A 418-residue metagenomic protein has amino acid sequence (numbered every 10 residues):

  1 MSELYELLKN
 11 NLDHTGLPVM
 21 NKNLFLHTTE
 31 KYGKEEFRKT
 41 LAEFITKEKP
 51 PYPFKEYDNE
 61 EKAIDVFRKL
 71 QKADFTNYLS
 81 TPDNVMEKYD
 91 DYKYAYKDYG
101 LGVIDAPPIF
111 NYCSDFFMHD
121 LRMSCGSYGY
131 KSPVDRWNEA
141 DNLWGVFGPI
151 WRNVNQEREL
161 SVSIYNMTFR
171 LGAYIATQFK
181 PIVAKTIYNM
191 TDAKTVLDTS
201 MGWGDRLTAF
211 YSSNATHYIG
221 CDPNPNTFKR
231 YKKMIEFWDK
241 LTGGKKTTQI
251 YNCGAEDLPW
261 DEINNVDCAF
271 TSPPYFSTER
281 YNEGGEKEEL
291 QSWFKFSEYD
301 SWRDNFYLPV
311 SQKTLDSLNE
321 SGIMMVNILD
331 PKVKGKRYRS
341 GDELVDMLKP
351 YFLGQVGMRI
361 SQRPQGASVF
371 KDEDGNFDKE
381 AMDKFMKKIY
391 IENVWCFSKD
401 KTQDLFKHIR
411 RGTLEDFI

Functional and structural regions predicted by a protein language model:
M1-A176, K336-G341, G412-F417: N-terminal accessory regions of S-adenosyl-L-methionine
A184-M190, T195-F210, G220-P223, C253-E256 (+3 more regions): Conserved proline-anchored active-site loop of SAM-dependent methyltransferases that bridges a beta-strand
R206, N226-R230, R303: Conserved short alpha-helix immediately C-terminal to the canonical SAM/SAH-binding motif I of Rossmann-like
C221, N226-F237: Short alpha-helix adjacent to the SAM-binding motif of class I
K232-I263: S-adenosyl-L-methionine
V266-K313, P331-K334, Y338: Mobile active-site "lid"/loop adjacent to the S-adenosyl-L-methionine
Y299-S361: Conserved Class I SAM-dependent methyltransferase catalytic core
R337-G412: Class I S-adenosyl-L-methionine
